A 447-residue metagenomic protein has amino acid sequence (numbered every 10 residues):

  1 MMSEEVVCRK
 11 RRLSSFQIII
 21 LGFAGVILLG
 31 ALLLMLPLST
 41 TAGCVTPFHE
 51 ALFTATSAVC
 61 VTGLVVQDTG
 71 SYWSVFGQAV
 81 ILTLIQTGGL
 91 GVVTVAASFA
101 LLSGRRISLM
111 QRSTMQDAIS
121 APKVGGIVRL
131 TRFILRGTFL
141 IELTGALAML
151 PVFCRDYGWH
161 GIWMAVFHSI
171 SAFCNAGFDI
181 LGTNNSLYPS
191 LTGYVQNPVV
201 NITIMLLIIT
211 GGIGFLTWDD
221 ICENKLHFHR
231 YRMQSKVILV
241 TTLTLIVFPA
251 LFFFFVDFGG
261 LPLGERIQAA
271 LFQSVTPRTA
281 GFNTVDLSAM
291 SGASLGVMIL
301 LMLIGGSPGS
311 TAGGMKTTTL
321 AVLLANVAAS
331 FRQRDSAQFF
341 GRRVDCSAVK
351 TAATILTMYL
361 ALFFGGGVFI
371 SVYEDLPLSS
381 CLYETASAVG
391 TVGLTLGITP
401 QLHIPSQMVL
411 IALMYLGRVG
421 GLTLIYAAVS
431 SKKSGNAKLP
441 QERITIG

Functional and structural regions predicted by a protein language model:
M1-G447: Membrane-proximal intracellular helices of multi-pass ion channels
